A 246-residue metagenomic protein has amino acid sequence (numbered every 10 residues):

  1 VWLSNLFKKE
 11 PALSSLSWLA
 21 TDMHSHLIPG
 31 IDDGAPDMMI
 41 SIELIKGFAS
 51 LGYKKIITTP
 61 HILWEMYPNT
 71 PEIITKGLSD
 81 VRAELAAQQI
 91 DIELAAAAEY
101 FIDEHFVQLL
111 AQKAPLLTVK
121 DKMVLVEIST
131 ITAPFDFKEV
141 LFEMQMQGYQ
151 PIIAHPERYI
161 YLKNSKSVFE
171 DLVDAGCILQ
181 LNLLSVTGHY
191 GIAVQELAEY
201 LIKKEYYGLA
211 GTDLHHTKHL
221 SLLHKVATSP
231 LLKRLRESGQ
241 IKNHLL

Functional and structural regions predicted by a protein language model:
V1-I90: An N-terminally biased module of ancient metal coordination in phosphate/nucleic-acid-related enzymes
W2, P68-L179: Extended substrate/RNA-proximal surfaces in nucleic-acid metabolism proteins
N5, H224-L246: Mid-to-C-terminal alpha-helical segments outside catalytic/metal-binding sites
H24-I28, H155, H215: Histidine-centered divalent metal-coordination motifs
A49, Q145, I202-K203: Non-catalytic positions within long, well-ordered alpha-helices that form the structural scaffold/packing of enzyme
I62-M66, F101-D103, R158-L162, V186-H189 (+1 more regions): Active-site environment of divalent metal-dependent phosphoester hydrolases
G176-G188: His/Asp/Glu-enriched short active-site or ligand-binding loop at hydrolase and phosphoryl-transfer sites
Y206-L222: Short acidic/histidine-rich active-site segments
